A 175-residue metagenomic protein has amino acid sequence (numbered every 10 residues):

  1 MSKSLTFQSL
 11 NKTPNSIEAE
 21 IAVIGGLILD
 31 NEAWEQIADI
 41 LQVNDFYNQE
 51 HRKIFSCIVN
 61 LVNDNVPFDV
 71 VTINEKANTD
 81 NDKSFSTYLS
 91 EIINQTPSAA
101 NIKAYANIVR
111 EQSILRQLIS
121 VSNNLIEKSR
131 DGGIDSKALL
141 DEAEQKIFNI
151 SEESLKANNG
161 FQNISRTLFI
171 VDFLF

Functional and structural regions predicted by a protein language model:
M1-K3, K137, I164: Intrinsically disordered, low-complexity segments enriched in Ser/Pro/Gly/Ala and basic residues
M1-S113: Noncatalytic partner-interaction/assembly domains of nucleic-acid and motor enzyme complexes, especially the accessory
K3-T6, G133, S154, N158-F161: Conserved catalytic-core motifs characterized by acidic clusters
G25, E32, N158-F175: The Walker A/P-loop phosphate-binding site
C57, V121, K146, I170-V171: A ubiquitous structural signal for well-ordered alpha-helices
V62-V66, E153-N159, F175: Active-site phosphate-binding and catalytic loops of NTP-dependent enzymes
N78, K83-K156: Extended, charged alpha-helical coiled-coil/arm scaffolds that mediate oligomerization and mechanical coupling in large
